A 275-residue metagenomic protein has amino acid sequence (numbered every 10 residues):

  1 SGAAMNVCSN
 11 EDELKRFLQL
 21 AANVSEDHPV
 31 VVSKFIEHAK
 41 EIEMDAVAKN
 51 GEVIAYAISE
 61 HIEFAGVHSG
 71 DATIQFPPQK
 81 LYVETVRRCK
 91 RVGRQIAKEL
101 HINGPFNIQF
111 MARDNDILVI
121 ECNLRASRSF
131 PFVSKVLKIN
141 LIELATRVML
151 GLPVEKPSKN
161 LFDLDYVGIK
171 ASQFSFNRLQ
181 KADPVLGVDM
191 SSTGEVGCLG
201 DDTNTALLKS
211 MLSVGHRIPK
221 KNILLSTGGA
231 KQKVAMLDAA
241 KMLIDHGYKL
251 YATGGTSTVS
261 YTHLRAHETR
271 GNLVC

Functional and structural regions predicted by a protein language model:
S1-P219, S226: ATP-dependent carboxylate activation and anion-phosphoryl transfer catalytic cores that bind Mg-ATP to form
E63-A65, T256-V259: Short gly/pro/ser/thr-enriched loop/turn and capping motifs at secondary-structure boundaries
L225-L237, R265: Generic long, charged, amphipathic alpha-helical segments
A239-D245, Y261: Surface-exposed amphipathic alpha-helices with a cationic face
Y248-G255: Short internal beta-strands
V259-G271: Conserved small/polar residues in nucleotide/adenosyl-binding loops
L273-C275: Hydrophobic alpha-helical segments, chiefly the membrane-spanning helices and signal/signal-anchor peptides
